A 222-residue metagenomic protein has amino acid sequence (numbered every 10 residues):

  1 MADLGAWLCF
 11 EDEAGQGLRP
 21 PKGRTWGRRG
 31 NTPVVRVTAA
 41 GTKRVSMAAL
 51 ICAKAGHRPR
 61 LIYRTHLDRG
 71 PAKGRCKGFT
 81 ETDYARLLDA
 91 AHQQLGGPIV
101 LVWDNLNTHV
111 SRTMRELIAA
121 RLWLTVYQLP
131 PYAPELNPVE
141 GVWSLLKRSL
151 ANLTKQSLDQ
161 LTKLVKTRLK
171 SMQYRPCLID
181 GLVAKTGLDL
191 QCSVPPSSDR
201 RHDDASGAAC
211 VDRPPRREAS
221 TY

Functional and structural regions predicted by a protein language model:
M1-A85, T186, P195-D203, G207: Extended, low-complexity cationic-aromatic segments
G5-L8, V139-Y222: C-terminal anion-handling pockets and recognition modules
C9-E11, V100-N105, Q128-P130, V183: Short beta-strand segments
G17, L101-M114, P131-L136: Acidic, metal-coordinating catalytic cores used for nucleic-acid/nucleotide bond scission and strand-transfer chemistry
T32-A40, L122-P138: RNase H-like polynucleotidyl transferase catalytic core
E81-V100: Short, basic/hydrophobic alpha-helical segments
T113-R121: Catalytic-core regions built around general acid/base machinery
